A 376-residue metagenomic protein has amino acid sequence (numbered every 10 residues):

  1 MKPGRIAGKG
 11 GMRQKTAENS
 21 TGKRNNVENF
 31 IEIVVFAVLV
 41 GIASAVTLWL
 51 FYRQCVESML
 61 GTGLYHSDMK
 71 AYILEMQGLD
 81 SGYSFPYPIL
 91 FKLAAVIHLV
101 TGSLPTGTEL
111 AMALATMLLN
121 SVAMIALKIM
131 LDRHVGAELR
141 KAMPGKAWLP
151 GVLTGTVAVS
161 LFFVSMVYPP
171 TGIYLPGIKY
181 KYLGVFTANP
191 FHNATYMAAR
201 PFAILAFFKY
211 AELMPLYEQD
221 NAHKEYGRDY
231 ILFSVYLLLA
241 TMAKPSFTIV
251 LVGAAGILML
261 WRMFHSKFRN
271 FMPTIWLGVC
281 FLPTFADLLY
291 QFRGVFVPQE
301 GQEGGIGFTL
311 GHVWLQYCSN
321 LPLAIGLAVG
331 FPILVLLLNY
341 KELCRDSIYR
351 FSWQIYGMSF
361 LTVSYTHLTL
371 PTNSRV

Functional and structural regions predicted by a protein language model:
M1-R53, E138-V157: Start-transfer (signal-anchor) and selected internal transmembrane alpha helices of multi-pass inner/ER membrane
L39, F268-Y290, R350-M358: Hydrophobic alpha-helical membrane-interfacial segments at the cytosolic entry of transmembrane helices
A71-A111: Short hydrophobic/aromatic helix or loop-helix immediately within or flanking a transmembrane segment in polytopic
L110, L114-P144, L205: Transmembrane-helix motifs of polytopic, lipid-linked glycan transferases
P150-M214, N320-A324, S374-R375: Membrane-interface micro-motifs in multi-pass membrane enzymes
D229-P245, L251: Membrane-interface alpha helices of multi-pass inner-membrane proteins
L251-F281, F308-T309: Perimembrane helix-loop-helix junctions
T366-T372: Conserved small/polar residues in nucleotide/adenosyl-binding loops
